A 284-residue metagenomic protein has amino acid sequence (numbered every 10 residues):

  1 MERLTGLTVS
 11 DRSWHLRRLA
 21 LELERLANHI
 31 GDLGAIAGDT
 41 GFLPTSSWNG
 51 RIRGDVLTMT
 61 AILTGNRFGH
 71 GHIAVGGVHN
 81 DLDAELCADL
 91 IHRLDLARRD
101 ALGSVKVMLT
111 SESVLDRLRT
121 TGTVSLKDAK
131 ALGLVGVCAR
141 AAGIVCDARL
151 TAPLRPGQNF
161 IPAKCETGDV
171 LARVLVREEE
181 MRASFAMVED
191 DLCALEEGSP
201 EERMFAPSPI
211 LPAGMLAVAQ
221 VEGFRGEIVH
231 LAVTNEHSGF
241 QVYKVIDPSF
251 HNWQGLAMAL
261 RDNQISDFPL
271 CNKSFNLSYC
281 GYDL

Functional and structural regions predicted by a protein language model:
M1-L284: Active-site bordering "gate/hinge" segments that shape substrate access to catalytic or cofactor-binding pockets
